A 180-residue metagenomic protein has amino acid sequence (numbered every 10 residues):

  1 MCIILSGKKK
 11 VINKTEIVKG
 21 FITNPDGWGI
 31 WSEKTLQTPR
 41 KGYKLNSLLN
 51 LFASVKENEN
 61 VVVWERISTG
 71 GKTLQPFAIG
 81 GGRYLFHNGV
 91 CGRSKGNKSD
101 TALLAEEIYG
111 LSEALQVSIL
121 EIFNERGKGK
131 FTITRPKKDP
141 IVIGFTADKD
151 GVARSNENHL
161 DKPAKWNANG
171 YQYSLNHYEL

Functional and structural regions predicted by a protein language model:
M1-N50, V61, T146-L180: Extreme N-terminus nucleophile/cap motif
L5-K9, W64-I67, N88, P136: Fold-independent oxyanion-binding glycine-rich loops and adjacent beta-strand/coil segments at enzyme active sites
F21-P25, S68-G71, F123-G127: A short catalytic or substrate-binding loop motif that flags glycine-/basic-rich loops and adjacent residues that bind
K56-T69: Regulatory sensory and allosteric helical modules in signal-transduction proteins and certain transcription factors
S68-R83, S118-I122: Acidic loop->beta-strand submotif enriched in PP2C/PPM serine/threonine phosphatases
T69-G70, D100-T101, H177-L180: Single, function-defining residue in the core of a domain
R83-K95: Conserved beta-strand-loop-short alpha-helix elements that form and flank the Mn2+/Mg2+-coordinating active site
G92-K149: Short histidine
